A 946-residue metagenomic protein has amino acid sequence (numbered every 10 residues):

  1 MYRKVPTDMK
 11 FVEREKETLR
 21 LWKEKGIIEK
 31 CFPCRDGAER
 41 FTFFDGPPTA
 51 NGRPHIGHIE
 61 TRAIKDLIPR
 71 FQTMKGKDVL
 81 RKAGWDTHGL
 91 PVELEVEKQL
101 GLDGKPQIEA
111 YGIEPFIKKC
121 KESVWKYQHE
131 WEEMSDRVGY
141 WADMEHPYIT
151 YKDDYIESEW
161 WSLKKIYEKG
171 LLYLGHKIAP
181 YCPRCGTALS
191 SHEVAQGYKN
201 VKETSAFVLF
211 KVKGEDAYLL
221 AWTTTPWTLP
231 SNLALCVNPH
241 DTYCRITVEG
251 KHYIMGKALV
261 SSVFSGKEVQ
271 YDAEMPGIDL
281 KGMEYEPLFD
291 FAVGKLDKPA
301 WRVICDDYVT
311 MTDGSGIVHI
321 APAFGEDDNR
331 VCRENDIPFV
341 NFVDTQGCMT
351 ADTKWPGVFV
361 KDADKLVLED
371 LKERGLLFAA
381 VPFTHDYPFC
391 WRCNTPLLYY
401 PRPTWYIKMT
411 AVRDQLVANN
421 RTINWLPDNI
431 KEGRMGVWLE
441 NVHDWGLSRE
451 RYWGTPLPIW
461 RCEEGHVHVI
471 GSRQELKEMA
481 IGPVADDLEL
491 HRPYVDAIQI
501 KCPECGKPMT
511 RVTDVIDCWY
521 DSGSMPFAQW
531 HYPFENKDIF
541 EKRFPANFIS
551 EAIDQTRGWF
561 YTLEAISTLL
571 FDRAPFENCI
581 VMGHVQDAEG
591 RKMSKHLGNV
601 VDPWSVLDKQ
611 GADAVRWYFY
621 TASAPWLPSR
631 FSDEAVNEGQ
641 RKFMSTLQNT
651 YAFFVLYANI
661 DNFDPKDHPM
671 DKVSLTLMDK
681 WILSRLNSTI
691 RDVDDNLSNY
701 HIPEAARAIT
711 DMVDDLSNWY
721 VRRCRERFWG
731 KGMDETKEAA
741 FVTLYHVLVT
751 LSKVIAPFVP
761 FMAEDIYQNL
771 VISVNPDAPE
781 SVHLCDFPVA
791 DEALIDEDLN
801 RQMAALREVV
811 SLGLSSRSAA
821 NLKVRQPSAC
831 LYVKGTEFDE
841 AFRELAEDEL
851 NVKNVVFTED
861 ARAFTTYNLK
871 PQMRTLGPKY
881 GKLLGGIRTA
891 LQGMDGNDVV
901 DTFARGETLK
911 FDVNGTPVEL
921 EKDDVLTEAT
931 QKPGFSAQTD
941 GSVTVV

Functional and structural regions predicted by a protein language model:
M1-G250, A321-E334, P338-W355, L376-L416 (+6 more regions): N-terminal, positively charged nucleic-acid-binding surface of large information/translation enzymes
P6-D8, G84-W85, I117-K121, E145-I156 (+11 more regions): Conserved short loop/turn motifs at secondary-structure junctions
E15-C31, Q270-G282, D895-P917: Amphipathic alpha-helical blocks
L19, Y167-K199, V263-K267, L280 (+5 more regions): Amphipathic alpha-helical
A63-L80, E326-D336, L368-L371, T556-D572 (+1 more regions): Metal-dependent nuclease catalytic cores in nucleic-acid-processing enzymes, especially RNase H-like/related
F207, E440-Y520, S524-P526, Y532 (+4 more regions): Feature 926 captures the class I aminoacyl-tRNA synthetase adenylation module centered on the KMSKS loop
S231-V237, D241-T345, K372, V412-Q415 (+4 more regions): Catalytic alpha/beta core of large soluble enzyme barrels
D362-Y387, L883-M894: Phosphate/diphosphate-binding loops
